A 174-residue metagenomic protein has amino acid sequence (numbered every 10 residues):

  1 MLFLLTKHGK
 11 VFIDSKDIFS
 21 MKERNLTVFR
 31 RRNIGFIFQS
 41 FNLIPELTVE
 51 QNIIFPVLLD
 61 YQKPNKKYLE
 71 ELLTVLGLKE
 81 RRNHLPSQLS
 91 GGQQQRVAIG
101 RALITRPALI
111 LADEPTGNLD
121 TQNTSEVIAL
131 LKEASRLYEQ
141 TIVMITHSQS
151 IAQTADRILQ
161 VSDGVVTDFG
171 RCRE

Functional and structural regions predicted by a protein language model:
M1-V161: ABC family nucleotide-binding domain
I158-G170: H-loop (His-switch) and adjacent beta-strand-loop-beta switch element of ABC-type ATPase nucleotide-binding domains
R173-E174: ABC ATPase nucleotide-binding domains
